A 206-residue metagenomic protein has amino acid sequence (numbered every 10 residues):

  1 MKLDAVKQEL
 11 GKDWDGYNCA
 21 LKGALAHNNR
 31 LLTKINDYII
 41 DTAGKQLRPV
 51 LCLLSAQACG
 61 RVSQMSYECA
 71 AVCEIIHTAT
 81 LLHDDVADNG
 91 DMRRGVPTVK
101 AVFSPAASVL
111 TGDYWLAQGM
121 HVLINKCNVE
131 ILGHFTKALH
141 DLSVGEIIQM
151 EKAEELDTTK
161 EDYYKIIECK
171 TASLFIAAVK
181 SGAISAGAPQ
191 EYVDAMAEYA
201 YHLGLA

Functional and structural regions predicted by a protein language model:
M1-G23: N-terminal amphipathic/basic leader segments beginning at the initiator methionine
K22-A206: Mg2+-dependent prenyl diphosphate-binding active-site environment of isoprenoid biosynthetic enzymes
